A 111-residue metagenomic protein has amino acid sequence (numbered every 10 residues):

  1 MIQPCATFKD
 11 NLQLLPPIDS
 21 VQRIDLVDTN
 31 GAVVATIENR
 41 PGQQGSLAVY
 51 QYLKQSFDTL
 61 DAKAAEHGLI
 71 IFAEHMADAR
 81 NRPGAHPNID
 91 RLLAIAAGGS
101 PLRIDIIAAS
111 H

Functional and structural regions predicted by a protein language model:
M1-S20, A35-R40: N-terminal, charge-rich interaction modules
I2, V27, G31-V34, I70 (+1 more regions): A generic structural signal for ordered alpha-helices
P4-T7, D61-E66: General structural signal for secondary-structure boundaries
F8-K9, D19-A32, I95-H111: A cross-kingdom feature marking charged/low-complexity
I24-L60: Amphipathic alpha-helical interaction modules
K63-S110: Short, compact, well-ordered microdomains
